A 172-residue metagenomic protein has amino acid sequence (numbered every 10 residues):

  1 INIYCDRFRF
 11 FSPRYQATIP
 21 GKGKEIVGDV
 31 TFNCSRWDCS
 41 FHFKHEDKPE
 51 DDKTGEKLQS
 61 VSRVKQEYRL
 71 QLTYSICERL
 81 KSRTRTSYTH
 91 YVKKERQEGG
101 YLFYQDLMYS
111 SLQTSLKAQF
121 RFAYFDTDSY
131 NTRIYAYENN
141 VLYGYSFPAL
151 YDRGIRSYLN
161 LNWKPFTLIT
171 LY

Functional and structural regions predicted by a protein language model:
I1-Y172: Exposed, low-structure sequence patches enriched in small/polar residues
